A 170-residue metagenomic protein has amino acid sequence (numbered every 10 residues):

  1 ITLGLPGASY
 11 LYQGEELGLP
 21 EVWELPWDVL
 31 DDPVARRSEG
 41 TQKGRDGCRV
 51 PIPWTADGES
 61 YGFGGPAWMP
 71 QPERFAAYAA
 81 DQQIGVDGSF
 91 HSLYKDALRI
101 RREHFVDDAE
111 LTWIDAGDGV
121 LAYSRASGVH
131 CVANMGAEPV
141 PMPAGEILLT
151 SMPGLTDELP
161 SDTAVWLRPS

Functional and structural regions predicted by a protein language model:
I1-V129, P139: Loop/helix patches that line or flank the sugar-binding groove of alpha-linked glycan CAZymes
W54-D57, S151, P169: Active-site donor-binding loop signature of nucleotide-sugar glycosyltransferases
E59-S60, P153-D157: A short acidic, often aromatic-flanked loop/helix-cap motif at beta-alpha or helix-coil junctions that lines enzyme
A67-M69, T150, D157: Compositionally biased, intrinsically disordered/low-complexity regions enriched for serine, proline and threonine
V132-G136: Asparagine-centered strand-capping/turn motif at beta-strand->loop junctions
E138-L155: Beta-strand-rich binding/interaction modules
L155-S170: C-terminal beta-strand-rich structural cap/linker in extracellular carbohydrate-active enzymes
